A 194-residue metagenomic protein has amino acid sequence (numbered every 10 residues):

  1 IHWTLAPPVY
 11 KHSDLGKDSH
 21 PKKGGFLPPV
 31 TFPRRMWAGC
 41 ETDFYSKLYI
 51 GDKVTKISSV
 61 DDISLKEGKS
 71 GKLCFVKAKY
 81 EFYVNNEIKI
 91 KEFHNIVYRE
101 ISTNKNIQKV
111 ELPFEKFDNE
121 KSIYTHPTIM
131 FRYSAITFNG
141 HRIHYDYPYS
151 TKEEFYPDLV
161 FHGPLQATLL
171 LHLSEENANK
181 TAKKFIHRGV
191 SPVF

Functional and structural regions predicted by a protein language model:
I1-K53: Hydrophobic, proline/glycine-rich low-complexity stretches
I1-V9, I96-F161, E175: Catalytic strand-loop segment that frames the active site of acyl-thioester-processing enzymes
W37-T125, G189-F194: HotDog/MaoC-like acyl-thioester-processing domains
A38-C40, Y156, F185: Short amphipathic alpha-helical segments
K47-Y49, L159-G163: Aromatic-acidic/polar surface patches that form glycan- and anion
H162-L171: Alpha-helical transmembrane segments of helical membrane proteins, especially in multi-pass transport, channel
L170-F194: A conserved acidic, glycine/proline-rich C-terminal tail/linker
